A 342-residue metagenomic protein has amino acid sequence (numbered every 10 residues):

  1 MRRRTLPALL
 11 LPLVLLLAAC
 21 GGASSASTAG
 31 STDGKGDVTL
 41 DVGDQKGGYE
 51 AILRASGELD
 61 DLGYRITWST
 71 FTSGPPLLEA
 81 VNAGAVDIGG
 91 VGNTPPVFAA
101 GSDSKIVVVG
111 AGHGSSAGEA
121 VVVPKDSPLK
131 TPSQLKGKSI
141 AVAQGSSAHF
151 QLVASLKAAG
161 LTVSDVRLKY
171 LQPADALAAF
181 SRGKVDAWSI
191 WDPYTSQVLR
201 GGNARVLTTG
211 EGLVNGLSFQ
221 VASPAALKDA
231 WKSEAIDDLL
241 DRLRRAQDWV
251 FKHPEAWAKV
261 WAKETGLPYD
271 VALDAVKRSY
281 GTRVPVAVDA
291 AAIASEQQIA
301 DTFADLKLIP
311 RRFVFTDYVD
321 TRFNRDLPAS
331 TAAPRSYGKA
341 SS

Functional and structural regions predicted by a protein language model:
M1-L10: Bacterial N-terminal signal peptides that target proteins for export
L16-A19: C-terminal motif of bacterial Sec signal peptides marking the signal peptidase cleavage site
G21-S24: Bacterial signal peptide processing site
T28-T162, R167-Y170, D186-I190, R205 (+1 more regions): Short, glycine-/small- and polar/acidic-enriched structural segments that line small-molecule recognition paths
T94, A174-T265: Pocket-lining segment of extracytoplasmic ligand-binding domains
G112-V123, G201-D229, L240, R278-T282 (+1 more regions): Periplasmic-binding protein-like
D229-P310: Secondary-structure end/capping motifs
D301-S342: Conserved C-terminal helix/tail region of periplasmic/extracytoplasmic solute-binding proteins
